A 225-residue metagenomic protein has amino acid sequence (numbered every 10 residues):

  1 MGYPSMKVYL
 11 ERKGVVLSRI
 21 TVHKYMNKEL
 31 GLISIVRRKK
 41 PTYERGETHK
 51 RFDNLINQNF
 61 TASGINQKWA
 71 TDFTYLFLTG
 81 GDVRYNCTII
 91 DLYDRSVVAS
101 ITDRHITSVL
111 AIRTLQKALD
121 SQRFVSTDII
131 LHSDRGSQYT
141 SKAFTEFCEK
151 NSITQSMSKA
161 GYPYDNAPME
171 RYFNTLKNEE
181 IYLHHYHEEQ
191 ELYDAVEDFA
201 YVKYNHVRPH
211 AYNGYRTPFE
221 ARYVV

Functional and structural regions predicted by a protein language model:
M1-G64, Y162, T217-V225: Basic, flexible linker segments flanking DNA-binding modules in nucleic acid-interacting mobile-element proteins
M6, V22, I56, D72 (+11 more regions): Mobile genetic element proteins and their domesticated derivatives, centered on retroelements and DNA transposons
R12-V15, T61-A62, T79-G80, D134-R135 (+2 more regions): Conserved, non-catalytic sequence blocks in retroelement Pol enzymes and Pol-derived host proteins
V36-P41, I130-R135, E149-P168, H185-E188: RNase H-like polynucleotidyl transferase catalytic core
Q58, A62-V98, R104: An active-site-proximal beta-strand-loop segment
D82, I101-F124: Active-site beta-loop-alpha junctions of metal-dependent nucleic acid enzymes, especially the RNase H-like/DDE
V125-Y139, G214-R216: Acidic/histidine-rich, metal-coordinating catalytic segments
K142, E149-I153, T175-V225: C-terminal domain-tail junction helix/linker
